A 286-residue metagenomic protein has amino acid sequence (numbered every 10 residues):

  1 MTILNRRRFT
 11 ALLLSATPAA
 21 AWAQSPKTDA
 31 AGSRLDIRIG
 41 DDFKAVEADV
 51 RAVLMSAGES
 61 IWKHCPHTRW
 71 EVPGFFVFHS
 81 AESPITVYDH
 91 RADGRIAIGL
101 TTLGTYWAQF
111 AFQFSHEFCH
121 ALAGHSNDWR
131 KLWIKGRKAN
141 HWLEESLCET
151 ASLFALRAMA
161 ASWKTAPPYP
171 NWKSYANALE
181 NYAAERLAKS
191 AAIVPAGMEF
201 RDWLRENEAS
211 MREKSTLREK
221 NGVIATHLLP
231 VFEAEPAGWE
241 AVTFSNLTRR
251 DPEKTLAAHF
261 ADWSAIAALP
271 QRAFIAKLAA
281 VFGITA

Functional and structural regions predicted by a protein language model:
M1-A16: N-terminal secretory signal peptides and thylakoid transit peptides that target proteins across membranes
A21-A23: Boundary at the C-terminal end of the N-terminal hydrophobic targeting segment
G32-G94, T102-W107, A286: Auxiliary, metal-adjacent structural segments of Zn-dependent hydrolase domains
E59-H67, A123, N127, S152-A161 (+1 more regions): Sec-exported extracytoplasmic/periplasmic mature domains
L100-T101, S126-L143: Short helix/strand-bridging catalytic loops that position acidic/His residues to coordinate divalent metals and engage
F112-W129, E149: Active-site recognition of the HExxH zinc-binding catalytic motif
K138-A188: Post-HExxH zinc-binding segment in Zn-dependent metallohydrolases
K189-A286: Pan-zinc metallopeptidase signature
